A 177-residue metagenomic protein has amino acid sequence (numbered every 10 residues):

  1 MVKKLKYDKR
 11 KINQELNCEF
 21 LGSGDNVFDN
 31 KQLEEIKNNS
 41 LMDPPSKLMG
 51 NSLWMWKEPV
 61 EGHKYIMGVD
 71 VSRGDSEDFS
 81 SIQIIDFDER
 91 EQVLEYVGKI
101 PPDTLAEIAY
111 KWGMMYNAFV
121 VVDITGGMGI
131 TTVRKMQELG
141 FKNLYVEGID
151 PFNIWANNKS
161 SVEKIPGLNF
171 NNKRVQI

Functional and structural regions predicted by a protein language model:
V2-W155, L168: RNase H-like, metal-dependent nuclease domains and their acidic two-metal-ion catalytic environment used
N158-I177: Conserved RecA-like P-loop NTPase helicase motor core
